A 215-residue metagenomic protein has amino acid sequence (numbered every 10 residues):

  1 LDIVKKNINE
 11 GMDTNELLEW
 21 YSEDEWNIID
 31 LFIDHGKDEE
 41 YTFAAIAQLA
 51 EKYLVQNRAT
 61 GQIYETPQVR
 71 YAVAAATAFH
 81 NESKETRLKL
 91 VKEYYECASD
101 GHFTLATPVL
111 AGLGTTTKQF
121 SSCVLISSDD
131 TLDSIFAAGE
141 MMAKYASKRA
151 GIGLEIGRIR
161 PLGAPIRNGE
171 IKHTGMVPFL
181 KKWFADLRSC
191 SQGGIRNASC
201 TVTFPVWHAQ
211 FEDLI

Functional and structural regions predicted by a protein language model:
L1-I215: Extended catalytic cores of very large enzyme megasubunits
